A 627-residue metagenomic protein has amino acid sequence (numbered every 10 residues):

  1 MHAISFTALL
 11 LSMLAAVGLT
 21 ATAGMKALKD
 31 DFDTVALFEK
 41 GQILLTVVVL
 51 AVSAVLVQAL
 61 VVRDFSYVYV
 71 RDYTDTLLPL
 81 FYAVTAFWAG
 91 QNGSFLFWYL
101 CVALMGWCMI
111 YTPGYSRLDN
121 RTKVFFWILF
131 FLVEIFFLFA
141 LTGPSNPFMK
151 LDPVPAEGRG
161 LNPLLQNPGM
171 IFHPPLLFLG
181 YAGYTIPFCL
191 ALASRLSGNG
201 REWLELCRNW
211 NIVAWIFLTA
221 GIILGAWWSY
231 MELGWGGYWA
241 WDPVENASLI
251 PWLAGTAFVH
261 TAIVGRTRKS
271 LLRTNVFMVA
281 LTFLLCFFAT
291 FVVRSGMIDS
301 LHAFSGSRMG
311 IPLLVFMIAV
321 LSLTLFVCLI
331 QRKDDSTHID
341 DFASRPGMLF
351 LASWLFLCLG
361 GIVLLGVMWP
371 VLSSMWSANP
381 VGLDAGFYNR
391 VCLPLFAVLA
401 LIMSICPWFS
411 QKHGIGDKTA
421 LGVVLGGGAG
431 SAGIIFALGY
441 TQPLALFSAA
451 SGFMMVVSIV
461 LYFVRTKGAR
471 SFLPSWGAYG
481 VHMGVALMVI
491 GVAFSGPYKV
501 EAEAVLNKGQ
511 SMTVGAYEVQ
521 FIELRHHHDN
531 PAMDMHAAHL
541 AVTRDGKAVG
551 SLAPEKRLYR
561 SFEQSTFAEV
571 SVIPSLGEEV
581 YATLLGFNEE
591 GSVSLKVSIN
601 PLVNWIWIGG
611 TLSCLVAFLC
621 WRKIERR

Functional and structural regions predicted by a protein language model:
M1-A8, F32-V35, Q58-N92, N146-P174 (+9 more regions): Membrane-interface interhelical loops and short amphipathic "cap" helices that link adjacent transmembrane segments
M1-F32, V47-V52, F65-Y67, P243-L253 (+5 more regions): Contiguous transmembrane helix-bundle modules in multi-pass membrane proteins
L10-T20, S94-A226: A conserved hydrophobic secondary-structure block that centers on an alpha-helix together with its immediately flanking
L28-V49, C108-V133, R195-I216, W241 (+6 more regions): Membrane-interfacial loop-to-helix junctions in multi-pass inner-membrane proteins
L44-V61, F136, F217-A226, L285 (+1 more regions): A generic, lipid-embedded transmembrane alpha helix
V49-L78, T85-G106, I110, F139-M149 (+4 more regions): Transmembrane-helix bundle segments that line or gate the permeation/cavity pathway in multi-pass membrane proteins
P175, A182-L192, W203-H260, T274 (+6 more regions): Extended, hydrophobic alpha-helical segments in both membrane/secreted and soluble proteins
L425-G430, A486-E625: Accessory, solvent-exposed terminal regions and/or long lumenal/extracellular loops of proteins
